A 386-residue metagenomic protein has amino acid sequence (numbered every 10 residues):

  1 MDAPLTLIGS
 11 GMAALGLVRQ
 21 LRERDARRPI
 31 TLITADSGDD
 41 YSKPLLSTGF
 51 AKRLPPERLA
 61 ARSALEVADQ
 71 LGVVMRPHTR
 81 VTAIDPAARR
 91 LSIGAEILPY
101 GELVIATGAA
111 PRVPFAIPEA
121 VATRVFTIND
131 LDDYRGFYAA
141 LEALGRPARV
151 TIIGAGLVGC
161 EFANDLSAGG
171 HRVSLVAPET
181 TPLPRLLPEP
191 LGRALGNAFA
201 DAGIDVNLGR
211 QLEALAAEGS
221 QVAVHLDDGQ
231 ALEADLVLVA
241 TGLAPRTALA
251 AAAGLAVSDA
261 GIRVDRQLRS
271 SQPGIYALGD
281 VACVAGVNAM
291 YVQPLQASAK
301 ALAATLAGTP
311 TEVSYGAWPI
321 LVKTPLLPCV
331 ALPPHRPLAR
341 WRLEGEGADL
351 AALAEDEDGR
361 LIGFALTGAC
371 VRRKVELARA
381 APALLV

Functional and structural regions predicted by a protein language model:
D2-P4, S10, E23, V281-K374: Mid-to-C-terminal Rossmann-like scaffold of FAD/NAD(P)H-dependent oxidoreductases
D2-V73, D165-L186: Beta1-alpha1 glycine-rich phosphate/pyrophosphate-binding loop at the start of Rossmann-like nucleotide-binding domains
I8, L98-A110, L232-G242, A299: Short hydrophobic core segments
A60, R149, L157-A214, L295 (+2 more regions): Rossmann-like dinucleotide-binding cores of NAD(P)H-dependent redox enzymes
Q70-D85, A202-L212: A conserved beta-strand/loop element that lines the FAD pocket in flavoprotein oxidoreductases
I84-L98, A216-A231: Conserved beta-strand-loop-beta-strand element in the redox core of flavoprotein oxidoreductases
T107-G169: Glycine-rich dinucleotide-binding loop and its adjacent helix/turn
V121-R146, A223-H225, A231-A297, A301-A304: FAD-site-proximal beta/loop scaffold in flavoenzymes
